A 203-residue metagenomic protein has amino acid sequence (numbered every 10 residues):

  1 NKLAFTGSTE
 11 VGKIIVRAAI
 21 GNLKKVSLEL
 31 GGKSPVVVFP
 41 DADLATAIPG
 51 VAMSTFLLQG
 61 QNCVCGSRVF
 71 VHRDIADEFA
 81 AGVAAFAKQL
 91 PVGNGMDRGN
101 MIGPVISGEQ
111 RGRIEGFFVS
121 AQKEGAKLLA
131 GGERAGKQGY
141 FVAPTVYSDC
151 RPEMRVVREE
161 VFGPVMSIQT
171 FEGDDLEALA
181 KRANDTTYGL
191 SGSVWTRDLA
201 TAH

Functional and structural regions predicted by a protein language model:
N1-L3, G189-G192: Short active-site oxyanion
K2, S8-P152, G173-A178, R182: ALDH superfamily catalytic-core signature
G32, G192-V194: Short, well-ordered beta-strand elements
N100-M101, G139-V142, E159-V165, T186-L190: Conserved glycine-rich beta-strand-loop-beta hairpin in the small C-terminal domain of fold type I
E153-R158: Cytochrome P450 core scaffold surrounding the K-helix E-X-X-R motif and the conserved "meander" helix-loop region
S167-Q169: Active-site donor-binding acidic/aromatic loop of nucleotide-activated sugar and phosphosugar transferases involved
